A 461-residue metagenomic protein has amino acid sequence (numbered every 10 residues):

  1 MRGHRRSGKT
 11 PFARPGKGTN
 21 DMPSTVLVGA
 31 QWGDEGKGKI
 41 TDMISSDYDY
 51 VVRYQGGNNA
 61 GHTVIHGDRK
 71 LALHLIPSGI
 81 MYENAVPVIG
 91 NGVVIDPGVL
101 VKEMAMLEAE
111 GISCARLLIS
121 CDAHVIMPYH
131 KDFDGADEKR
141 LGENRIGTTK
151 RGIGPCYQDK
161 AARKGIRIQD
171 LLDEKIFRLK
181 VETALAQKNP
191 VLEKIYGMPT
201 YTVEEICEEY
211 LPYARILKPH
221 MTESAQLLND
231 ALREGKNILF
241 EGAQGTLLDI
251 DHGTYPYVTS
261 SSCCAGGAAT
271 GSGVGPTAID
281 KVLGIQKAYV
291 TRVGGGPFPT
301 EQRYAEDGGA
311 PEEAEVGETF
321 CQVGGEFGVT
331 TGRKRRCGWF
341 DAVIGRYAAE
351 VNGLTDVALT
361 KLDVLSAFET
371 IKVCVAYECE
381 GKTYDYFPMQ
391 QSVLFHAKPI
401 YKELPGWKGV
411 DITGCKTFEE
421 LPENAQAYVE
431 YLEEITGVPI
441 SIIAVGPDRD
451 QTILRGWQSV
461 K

Functional and structural regions predicted by a protein language model:
H4-D21: Short, Lys/Arg-enriched N-terminal segments with co-localized hydrophobic residues within the first ~10-30 amino acids
G18-K461: Non-transmembrane, aqueous-exposed alpha-helical and coiled segments at domain scale
